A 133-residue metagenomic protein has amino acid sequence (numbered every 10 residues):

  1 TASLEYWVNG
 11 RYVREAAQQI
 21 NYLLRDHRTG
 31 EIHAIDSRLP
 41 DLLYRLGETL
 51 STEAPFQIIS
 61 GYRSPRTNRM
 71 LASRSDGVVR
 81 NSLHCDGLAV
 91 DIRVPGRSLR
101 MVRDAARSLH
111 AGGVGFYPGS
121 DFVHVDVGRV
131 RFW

Functional and structural regions predicted by a protein language model:
T1-G10, R131: Short intrinsically disordered, low-complexity coil segments enriched in acidic
S3-E5, Q57-I59, D91, H124-D126: Soluble periplasmic/extracytoplasmic beta-strand elements of cell-envelope proteins
L4-E5, M70-A72, D104: Short, solvent-exposed loop/turn and secondary-structure capping segments
V8-Q57: Active-site acidic/histidine clusters and adjacent loop/turn architecture that either coordinate catalytic ions
E15-Q18, R66, V78-R80, L109: Residue-level signal for pocket-adjacent positions within structured domains
L43-L50, A54, R66, G96 (+1 more regions): Sec/Tat-exported extracytoplasmic proteins
P55-R69: Acidic helix-start/capping segments at beta-turn-to-alpha-helix junctions
R74-W133: Catalytic cores and adjacent binding grooves of peptidoglycan-active enzymes
